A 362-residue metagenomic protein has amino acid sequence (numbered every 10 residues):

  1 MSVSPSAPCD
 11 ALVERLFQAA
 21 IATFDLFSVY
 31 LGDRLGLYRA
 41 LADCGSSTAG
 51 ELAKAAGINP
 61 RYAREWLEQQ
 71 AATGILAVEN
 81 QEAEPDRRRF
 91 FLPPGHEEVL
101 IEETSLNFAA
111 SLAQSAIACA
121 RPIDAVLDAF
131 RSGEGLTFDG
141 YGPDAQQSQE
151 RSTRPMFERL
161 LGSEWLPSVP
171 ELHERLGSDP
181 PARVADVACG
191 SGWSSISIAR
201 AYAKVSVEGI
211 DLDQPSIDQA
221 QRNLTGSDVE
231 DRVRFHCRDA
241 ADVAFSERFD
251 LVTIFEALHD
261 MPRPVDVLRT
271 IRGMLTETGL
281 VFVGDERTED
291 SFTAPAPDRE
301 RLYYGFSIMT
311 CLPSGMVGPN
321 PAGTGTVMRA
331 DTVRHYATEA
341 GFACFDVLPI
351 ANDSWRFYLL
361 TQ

Functional and structural regions predicted by a protein language model:
M1-A19: Long, low-complexity, charged/polar intrinsically disordered regions in eukaryotic proteins
R15-L35, R39-A40, R64, E68-P181: Conserved Class I S-adenosyl-L-methionine-dependent methyltransferase catalytic core
L41-G45, A199: Short helix-to-turn junction characteristic of helix-turn-helix DNA-binding domains, especially the helix
S46-K54: Short acidic, hydrophobic short linear motifs in intrinsically disordered regions
C119-D266: Conserved adenosyl
V265-E277: A short glycine-rich, Lys/Arg-flanked "PGG" loop and its adjoining helix->strand segment in the class I
G284-E339: C-terminal alpha-helical "lid/dimerization" subdomain adjacent to the S-adenosyl-L-methionine
A340-Q362: Core SAM-dependent methyltransferase catalytic element
